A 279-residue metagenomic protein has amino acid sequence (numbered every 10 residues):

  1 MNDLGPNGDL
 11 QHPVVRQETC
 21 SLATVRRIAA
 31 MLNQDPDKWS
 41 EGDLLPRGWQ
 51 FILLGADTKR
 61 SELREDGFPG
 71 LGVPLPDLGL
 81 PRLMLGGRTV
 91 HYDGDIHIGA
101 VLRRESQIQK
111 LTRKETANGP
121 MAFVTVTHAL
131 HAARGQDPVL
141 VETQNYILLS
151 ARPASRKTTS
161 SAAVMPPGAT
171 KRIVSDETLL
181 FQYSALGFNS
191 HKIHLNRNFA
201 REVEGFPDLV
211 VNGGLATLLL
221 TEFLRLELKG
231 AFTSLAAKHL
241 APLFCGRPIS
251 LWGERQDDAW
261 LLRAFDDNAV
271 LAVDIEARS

Functional and structural regions predicted by a protein language model:
M1-V101: Hydrophobic, proline/glycine-rich low-complexity stretches
N2-L44, T159-A216, F223-L226: A contiguous, surface-exposed recognition patch within enzymatic or periplasmic domains that forms
N2-V14, L85-S175, L243-G246, S250-S279: HotDog/MaoC-like acyl-thioester-processing domains
T24, G55-T58, G87-R88, G94-I96 (+8 more regions): Solvent-exposed, flexible loop/coil residues
R27, Q50, T89, T143 (+3 more regions): Generic structural signal for residues positioned in beta-strands
D43, P120, A231-L235: Short, surface-exposed helix-loop/turn micro-motifs enriched in polar/charged residues
W49-I52, P81-L83, V90, I147 (+5 more regions): Flexible, active-site-adjacent loop/turn segments at secondary-structure boundaries
F199-D258, L262-D274: Catalytic-pocket segment enriched in acidic/His residues
